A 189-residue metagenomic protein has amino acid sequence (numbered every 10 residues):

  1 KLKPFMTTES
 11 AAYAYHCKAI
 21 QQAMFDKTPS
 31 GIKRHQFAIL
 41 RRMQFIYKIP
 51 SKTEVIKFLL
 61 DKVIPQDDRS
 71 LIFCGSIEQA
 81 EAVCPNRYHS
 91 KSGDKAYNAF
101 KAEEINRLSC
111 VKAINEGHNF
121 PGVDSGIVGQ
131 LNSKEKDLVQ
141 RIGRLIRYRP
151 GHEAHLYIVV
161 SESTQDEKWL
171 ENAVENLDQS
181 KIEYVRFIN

Functional and structural regions predicted by a protein language model:
K1-Q66: Interdomain helical connector at the RecA1-RecA2 junction of SF1/SF2 helicase-like NTPases
R69-H118, G122, D137-V139: Conserved helicase ATPase core of P-loop NTP-dependent helicases/translocases
F73, V128-Q130, V159: Conserved beta-strand segments of the P-loop GTPase G domain that flank and frequently precede/overlap
E78, I114-N115, L131-K134, I146-R147 (+1 more regions): Conserved nucleotide-binding/hydrolysis micro-motifs of P-loop NTPases
A82, H118-F120, K134-V139, P150 (+1 more regions): Switch/connector loops and helix/strand junctions flanking conserved nucleotide-binding motifs in nucleotide-processing
R144-L177: Conserved segment of the helicase C-terminal RecA-like domain
I182-N189: Long, largely alpha-helical accessory region at the distal end of helicase-like NTP-driven motors
